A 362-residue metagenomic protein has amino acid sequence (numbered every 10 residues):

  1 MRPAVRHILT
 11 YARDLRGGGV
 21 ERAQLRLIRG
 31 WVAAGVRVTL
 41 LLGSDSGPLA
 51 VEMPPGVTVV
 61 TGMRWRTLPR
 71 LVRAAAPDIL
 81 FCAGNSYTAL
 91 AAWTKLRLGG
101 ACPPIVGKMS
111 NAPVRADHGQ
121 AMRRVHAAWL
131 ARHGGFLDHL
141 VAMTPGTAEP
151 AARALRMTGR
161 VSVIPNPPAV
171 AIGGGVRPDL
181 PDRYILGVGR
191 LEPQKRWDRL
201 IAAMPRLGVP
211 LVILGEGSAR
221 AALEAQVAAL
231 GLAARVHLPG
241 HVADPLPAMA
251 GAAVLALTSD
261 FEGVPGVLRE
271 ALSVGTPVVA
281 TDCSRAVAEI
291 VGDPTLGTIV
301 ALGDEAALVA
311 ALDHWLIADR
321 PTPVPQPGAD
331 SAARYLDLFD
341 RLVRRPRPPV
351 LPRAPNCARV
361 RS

Functional and structural regions predicted by a protein language model:
G18-R26, R183-R206, S218-E224: A conserved mid-protein helix/loop that constitutes part of the nucleotide-sugar donor-binding site
G19, I317-P349: A charged, aromatic-enriched C-terminal amphipathic alpha-helix characteristic of glycosyltransferases across folds
L42, I105, P277-T281: Short hydrophobic beta-strand element within catalytic cores of glycosyltransferases and related nucleotide-activated
T61, D293-E305, D313-A318: Conserved acidic donor-binding segment of nucleotide-sugar-dependent glycosyltransferases
C82-L90, M109: Short His-centered aromatic/hydrophobic patch
P104, V114-F136: Nucleotide-sugar donor phosphate/pyrophosphate-binding loop at the beta->alpha transition of glycosyltransferases
G135-R160, P168-V170: A short, active-site helix/loop in glycosyltransferases that binds the activated sugar's phosphate group
H241, D260: Aromatic "clamp/platform" in nucleotide-sugar-dependent glycosyltransferases that forms part of the donor/acceptor
